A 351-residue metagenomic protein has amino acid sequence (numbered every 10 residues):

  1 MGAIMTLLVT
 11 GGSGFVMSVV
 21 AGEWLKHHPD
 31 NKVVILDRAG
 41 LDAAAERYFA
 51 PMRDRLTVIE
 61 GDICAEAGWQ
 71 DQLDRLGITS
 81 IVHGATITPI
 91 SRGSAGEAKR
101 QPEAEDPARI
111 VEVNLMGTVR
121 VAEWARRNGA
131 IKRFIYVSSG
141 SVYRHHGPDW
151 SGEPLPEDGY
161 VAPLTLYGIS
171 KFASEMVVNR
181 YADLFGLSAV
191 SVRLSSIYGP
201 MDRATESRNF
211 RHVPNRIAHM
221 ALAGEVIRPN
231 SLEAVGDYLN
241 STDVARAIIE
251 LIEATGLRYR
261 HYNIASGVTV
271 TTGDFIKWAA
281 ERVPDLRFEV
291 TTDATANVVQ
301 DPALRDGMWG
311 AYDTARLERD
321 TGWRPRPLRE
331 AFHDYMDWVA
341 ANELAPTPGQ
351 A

Functional and structural regions predicted by a protein language model:
T6-H27: N-terminal Rossmann NAD(P)H-binding glycine-rich loop of SDR-like oxidoreductase domains
E60-V113: NAD(P)H-binding glycine-rich loop region in Rossmannoid oxidoreductase-like domains and their noncatalytic homologs
H83, E105-A108, M116-L166: Conserved Rossmann-fold NAD(P)-dependent oxidoreductase catalytic core, especially the SDR/UDP-sugar
I87-S91, G140-G147, S195-M201: Active-site segment of SDR-like NAD(P)-dependent oxidoreductases
S138-S139, E175-M201: Conserved beta-loop-beta element that borders a ligand/cofactor-binding pocket
L166, S170-A173: Active-site helix of classical SDR
F172, F185, I197-N215, E225 (+3 more regions): Glycine/proline-rich active-site loop of Rossmann-fold NAD(P)-dependent oxidoreductases
P229-E233, D237-A351: C-terminal substrate-binding subdomain of Rossmann-fold SDR/epimerase-dehydratase oxidoreductases
